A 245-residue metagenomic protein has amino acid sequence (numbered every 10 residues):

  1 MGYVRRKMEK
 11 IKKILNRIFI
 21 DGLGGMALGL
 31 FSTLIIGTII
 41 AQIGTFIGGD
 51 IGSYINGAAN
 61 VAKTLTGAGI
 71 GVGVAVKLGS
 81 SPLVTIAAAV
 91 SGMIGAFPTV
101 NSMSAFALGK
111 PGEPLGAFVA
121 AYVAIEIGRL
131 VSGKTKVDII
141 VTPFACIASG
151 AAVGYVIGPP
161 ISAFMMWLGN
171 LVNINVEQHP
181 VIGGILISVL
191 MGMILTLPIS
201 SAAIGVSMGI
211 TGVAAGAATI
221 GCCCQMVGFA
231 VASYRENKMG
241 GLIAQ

Functional and structural regions predicted by a protein language model:
Y3-Q245: Pore-lining transmembrane helices
